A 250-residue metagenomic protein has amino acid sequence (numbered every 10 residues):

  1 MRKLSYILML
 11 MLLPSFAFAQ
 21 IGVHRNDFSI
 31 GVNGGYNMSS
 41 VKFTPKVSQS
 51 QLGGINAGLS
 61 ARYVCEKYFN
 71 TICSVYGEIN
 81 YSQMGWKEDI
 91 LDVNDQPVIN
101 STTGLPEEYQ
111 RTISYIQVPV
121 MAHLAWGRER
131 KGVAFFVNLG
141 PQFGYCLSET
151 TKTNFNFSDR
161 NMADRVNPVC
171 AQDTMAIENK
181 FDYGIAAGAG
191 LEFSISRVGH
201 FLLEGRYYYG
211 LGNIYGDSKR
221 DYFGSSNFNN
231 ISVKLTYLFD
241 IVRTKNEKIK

Functional and structural regions predicted by a protein language model:
S15-A19: Sec/Tat signal peptide C-region and signal peptidase I cleavage site
Q20-D27, E66-C73, G127-A134, I195-H200 (+1 more regions): Short loop/turn motifs that connect adjacent beta-strands in outer-membrane beta-barrel proteins
Q20-R62, L238-D240, K250: Short glycine/proline- and aromatic-enriched beta-strand/turn motifs that initiate or cap beta-hairpins
R25, D182, G190-K250: Predominantly the C-terminal beta-signal and adjacent terminal strand-loop region of outer-membrane beta-barrel
F28-G34, C73-G77, I116-V118, V133-F143 (+3 more regions): Transmembrane beta-strands of outer-membrane beta-barrel proteins
Y36-S40, Y81-G85, S114-Q117, L124-W126 (+3 more regions): Transmembrane beta-strands of outer-membrane beta-barrel pores
S40-Q51, M84-I116, C146-D182, N213-N230: Extracellular/periplasm-exposed beta-strand and loop segments of Gram-negative cell-envelope proteins, dominated by
K67, A122-L202, R206-G216: Outer-membrane beta-barrel transmembrane domain signature
